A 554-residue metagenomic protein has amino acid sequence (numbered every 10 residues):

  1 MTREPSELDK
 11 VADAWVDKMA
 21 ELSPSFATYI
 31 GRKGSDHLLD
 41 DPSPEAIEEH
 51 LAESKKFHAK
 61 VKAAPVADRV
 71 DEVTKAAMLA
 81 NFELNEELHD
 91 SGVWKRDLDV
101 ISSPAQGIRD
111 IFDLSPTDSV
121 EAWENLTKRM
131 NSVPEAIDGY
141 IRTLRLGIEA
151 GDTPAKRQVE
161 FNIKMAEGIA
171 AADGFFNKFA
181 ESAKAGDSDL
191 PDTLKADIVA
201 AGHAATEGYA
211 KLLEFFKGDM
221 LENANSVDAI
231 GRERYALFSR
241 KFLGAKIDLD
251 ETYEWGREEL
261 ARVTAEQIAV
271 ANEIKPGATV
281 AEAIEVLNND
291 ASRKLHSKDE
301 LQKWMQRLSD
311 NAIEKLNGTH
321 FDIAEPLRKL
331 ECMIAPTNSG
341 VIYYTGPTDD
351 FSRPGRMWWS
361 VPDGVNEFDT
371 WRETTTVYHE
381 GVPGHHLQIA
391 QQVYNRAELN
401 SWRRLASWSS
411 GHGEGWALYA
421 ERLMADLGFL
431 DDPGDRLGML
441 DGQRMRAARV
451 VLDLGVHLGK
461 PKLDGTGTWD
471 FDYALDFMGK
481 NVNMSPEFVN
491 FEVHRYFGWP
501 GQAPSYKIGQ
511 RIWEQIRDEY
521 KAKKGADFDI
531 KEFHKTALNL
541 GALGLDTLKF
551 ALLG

Functional and structural regions predicted by a protein language model:
M1-G554: N-terminal maturation segment of proteins
